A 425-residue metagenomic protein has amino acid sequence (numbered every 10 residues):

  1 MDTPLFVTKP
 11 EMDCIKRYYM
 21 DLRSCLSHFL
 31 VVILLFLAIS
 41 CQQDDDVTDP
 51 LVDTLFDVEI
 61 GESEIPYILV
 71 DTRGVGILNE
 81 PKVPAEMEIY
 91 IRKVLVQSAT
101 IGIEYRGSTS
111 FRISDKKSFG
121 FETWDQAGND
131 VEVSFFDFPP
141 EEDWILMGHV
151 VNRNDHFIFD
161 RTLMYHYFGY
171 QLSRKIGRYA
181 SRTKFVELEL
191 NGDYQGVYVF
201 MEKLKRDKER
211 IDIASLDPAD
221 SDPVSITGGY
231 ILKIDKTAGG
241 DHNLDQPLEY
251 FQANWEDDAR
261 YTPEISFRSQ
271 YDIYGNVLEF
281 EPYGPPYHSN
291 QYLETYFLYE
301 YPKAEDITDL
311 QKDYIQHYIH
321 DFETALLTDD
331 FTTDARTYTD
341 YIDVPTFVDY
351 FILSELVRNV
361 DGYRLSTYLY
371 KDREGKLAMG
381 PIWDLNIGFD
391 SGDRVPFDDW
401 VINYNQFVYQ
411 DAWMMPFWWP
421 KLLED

Functional and structural regions predicted by a protein language model:
I15, A38-I39: Hydrophobic alpha-helical elements and their junctions with loops/disorder across both membrane and soluble proteins
I15-L30: Bacterial N-terminal signal peptides that target proteins for export
H28-A38: Bacterial N-terminal signal peptides
C41-D425: Phosphate/dinucleotide-binding and metal-coordinating scaffold of catalytic cores in nucleotide-dependent enzymes
